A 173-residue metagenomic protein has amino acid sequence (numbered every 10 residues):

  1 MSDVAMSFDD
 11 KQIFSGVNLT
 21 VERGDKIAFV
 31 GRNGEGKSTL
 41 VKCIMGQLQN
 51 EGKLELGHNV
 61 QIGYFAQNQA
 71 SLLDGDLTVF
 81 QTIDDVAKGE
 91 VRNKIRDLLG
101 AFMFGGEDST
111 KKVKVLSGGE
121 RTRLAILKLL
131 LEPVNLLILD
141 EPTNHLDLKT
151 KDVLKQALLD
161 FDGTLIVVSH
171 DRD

Functional and structural regions predicted by a protein language model:
M1-D173: ABC ATP-binding cassette signature C-motif
